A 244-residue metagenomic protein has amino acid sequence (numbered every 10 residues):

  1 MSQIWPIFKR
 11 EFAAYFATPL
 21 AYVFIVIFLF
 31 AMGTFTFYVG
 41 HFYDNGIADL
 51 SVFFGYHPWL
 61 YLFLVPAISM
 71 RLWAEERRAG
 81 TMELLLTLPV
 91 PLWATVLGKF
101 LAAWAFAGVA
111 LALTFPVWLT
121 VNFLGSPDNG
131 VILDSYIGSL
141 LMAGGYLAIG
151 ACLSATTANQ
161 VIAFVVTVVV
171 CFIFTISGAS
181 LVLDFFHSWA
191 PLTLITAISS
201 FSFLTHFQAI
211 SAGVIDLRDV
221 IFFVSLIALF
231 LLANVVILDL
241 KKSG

Functional and structural regions predicted by a protein language model:
M1-Y22: Aromatic- and glycine-rich beta-strand/loop motifs that create alpha-glucan
F35, T157-I210: Transmembrane helix segments
F35-F37, D44-I47, L60, L101-A163 (+1 more regions): Secretory targeting signals
D49, I68-L86, F100: Transmembrane helix boundary and interhelical loop/hinge segments in multi-pass membrane proteins
F54-E75: Long, hydrophobic alpha-helical segments
V65-S69, A148-I149, A233-N234: Hydrophobic/aromatic residues in alpha-helical transmembrane segments
Q208-G244: Alpha-helical transmembrane segments of multi-pass membrane transporters/translocases
